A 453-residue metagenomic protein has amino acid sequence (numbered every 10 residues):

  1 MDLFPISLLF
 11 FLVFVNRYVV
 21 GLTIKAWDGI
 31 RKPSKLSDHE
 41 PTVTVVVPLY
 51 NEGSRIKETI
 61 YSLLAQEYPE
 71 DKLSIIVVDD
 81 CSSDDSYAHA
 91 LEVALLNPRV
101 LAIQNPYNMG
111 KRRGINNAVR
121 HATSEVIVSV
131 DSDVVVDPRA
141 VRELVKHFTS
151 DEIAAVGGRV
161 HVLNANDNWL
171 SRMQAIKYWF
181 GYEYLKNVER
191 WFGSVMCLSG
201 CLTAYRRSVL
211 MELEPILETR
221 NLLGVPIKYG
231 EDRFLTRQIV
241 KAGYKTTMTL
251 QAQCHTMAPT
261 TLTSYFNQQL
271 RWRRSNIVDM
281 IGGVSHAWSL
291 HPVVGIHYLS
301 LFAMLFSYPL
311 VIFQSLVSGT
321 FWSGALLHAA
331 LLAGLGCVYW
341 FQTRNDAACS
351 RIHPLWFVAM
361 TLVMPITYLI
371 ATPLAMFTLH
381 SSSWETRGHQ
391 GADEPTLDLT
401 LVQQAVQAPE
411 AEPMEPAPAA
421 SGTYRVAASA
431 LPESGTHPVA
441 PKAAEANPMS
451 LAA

Functional and structural regions predicted by a protein language model:
M1-H39, Y368-L379, Y424-A428, P432-G435 (+3 more regions): N-terminal membrane-anchoring/stem segments of glycan-assembly enzymes
D2-F4, L12, I24-D28, K35-D38 (+1 more regions): Membrane-embedded multi-pass helical conduit in multi-pass membrane proteins, especially envelope-biosynthetic
P33-K35, Q251, F377-Q403: Membrane-interface alpha-helices
S37-A287, P416, K442-A452: Non-transmembrane catalytic domains and loops of membrane-associated enzymes and transporters that build or traffic
T42-S54, V363-A375, D393-A411: Cytosolic juxtamembrane regulatory segments of multi-pass membrane proteins
Q66-S82, G388-V406: Hydrophobic alpha-helical transmembrane segments and immediately flanking/interface helices in integral membrane
V130, V134, A405-G422, A427 (+1 more regions): A membrane-cytosol interface segment of integral membrane proteins
W288-S300: Loop-to-transmembrane boundary segments
